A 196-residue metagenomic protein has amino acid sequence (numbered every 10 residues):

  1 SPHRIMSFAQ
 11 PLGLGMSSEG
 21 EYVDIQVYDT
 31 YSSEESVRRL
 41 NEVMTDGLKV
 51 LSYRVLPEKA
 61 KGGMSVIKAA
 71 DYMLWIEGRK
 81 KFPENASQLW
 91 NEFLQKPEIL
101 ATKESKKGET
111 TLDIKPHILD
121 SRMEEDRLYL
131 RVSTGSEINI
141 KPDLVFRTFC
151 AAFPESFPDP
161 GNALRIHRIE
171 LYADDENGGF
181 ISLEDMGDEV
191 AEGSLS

Functional and structural regions predicted by a protein language model:
S1-Q26, P57: Short, charge-patterned binding micro-sites
Q10, L56-K61, S105-G108, H117: Glycine-rich, charged/polar anion/phosphate-binding loops that engage phosphate groups from diverse ligands
P11-S17, K61-I67, I118-E124: Short, flexible, solvent-exposed loop/turn segments with mixed acidic/basic and small polar residues
E19-M73: Ordered, amphipathic secondary-structure segments that act as subunit-interaction surfaces in large macromolecular
Y28-S33, R79-F82, G135: Helix N-cap motif at beta-to-alpha junctions
S33-M44, N85-Q95, L144-F146: Short amphipathic alpha-helices in soluble, non-transmembrane regions that often serve as interface/regulatory elements
M73-T110: A contiguous pocket-lining binding segment that forms or flanks enzyme active sites
Q95-S196: Core RNA-modification/binding signature centered on pseudouridine synthases
